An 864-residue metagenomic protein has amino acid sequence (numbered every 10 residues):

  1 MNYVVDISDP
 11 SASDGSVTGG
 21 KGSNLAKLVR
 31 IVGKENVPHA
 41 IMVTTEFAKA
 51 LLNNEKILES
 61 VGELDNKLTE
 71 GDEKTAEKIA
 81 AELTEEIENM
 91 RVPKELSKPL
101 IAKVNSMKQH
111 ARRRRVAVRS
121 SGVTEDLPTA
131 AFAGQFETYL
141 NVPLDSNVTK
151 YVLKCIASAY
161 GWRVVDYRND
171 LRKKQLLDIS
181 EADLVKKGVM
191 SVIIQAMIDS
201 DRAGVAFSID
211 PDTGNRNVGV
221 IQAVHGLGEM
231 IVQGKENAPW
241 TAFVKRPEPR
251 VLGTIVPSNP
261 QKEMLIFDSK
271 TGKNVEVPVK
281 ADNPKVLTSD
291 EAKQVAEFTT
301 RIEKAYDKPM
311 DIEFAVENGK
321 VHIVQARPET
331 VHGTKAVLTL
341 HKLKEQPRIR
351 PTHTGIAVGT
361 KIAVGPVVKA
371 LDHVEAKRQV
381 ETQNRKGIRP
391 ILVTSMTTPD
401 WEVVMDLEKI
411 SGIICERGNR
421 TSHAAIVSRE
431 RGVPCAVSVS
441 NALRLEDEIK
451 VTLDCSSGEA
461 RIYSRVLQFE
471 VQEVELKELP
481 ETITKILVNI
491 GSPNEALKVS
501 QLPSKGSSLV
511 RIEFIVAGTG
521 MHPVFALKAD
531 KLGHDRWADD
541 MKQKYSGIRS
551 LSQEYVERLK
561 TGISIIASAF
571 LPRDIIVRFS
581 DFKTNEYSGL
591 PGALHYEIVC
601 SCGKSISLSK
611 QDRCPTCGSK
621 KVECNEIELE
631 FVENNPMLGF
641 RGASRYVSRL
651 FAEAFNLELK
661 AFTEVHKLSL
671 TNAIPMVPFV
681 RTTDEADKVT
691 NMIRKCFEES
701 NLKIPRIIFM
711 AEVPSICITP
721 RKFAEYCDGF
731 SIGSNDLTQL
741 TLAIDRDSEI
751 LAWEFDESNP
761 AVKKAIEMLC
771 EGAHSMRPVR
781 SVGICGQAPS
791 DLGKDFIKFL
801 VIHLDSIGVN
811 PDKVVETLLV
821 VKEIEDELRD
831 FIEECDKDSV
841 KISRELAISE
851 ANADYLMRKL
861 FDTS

Functional and structural regions predicted by a protein language model:
M1-I193, R202, N283, L287-D290 (+8 more regions): N-terminal beta-alpha lobe that positions the nucleotide/phosphoryl donor in ATP/NTP-coupled carboxylate activation
S16-A50, V116-V148, M197-W240, M310-G333 (+7 more regions): Conserved phosphate/anionic-ligand binding catalytic regions in large, soluble enzymes, centered on
I41-K94, V251-P260, I266-D268, V439-L467 (+1 more regions): A structural-propensity feature for long, helix-poor, extended segments
I41-L64, I266-F267, T271-K273, K304-P347 (+9 more regions): Terminal amphipathic helices with adjacent charged low-complexity linkers/tails
N54-L58, V324-L338, T352-V510, F514-K531: Acidic, glycine-rich flexible loop/linker segments
A111-R112, G122-F132, D201, T299 (+2 more regions): Conserved alpha/beta-domain cores
D126-P128, T138, Y151, A157-W162 (+15 more regions): ATP-dependent carboxylate/acyl-activation modules
I179, G219-D311, A315-N318, G533-A538 (+3 more regions): Conserved catalytic alpha/beta cores of large enzymes that bind or transform nucleotide phosphates and polynucleotides
